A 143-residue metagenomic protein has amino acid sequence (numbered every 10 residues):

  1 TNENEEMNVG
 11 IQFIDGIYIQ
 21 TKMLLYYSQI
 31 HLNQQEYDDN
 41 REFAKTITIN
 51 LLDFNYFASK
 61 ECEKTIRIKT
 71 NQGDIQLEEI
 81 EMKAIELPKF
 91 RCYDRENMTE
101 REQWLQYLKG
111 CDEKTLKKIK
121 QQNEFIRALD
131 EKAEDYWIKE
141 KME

Functional and structural regions predicted by a protein language model:
T1-E143: Elongated, amphipathic alpha-helical interaction scaffolds
